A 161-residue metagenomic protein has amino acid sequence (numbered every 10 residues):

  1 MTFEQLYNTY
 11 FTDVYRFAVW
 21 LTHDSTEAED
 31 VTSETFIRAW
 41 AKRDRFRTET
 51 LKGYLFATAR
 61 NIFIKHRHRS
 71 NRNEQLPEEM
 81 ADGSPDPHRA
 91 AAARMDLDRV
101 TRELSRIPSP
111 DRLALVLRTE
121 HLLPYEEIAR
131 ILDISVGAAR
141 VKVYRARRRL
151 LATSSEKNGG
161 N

Functional and structural regions predicted by a protein language model:
M1-R16, T26: A short, charge-rich alpha-helical start-of-domain segment used by transcription regulators
F11, P110-D111: The N-cap/first-turn positions of alpha helices within or immediately adjacent to helix-turn-helix DNA-binding domains
T26, E126, G137: Residues within helix-turn-helix
D30-I37, A41, E49-N61: Structural recognition of an alpha-helix C-terminal capping motif at a helix-to-coil junction
T50, A57-P77, A93, R145: Arg/Lys-rich amphipathic alpha helix in sigma70-family domain 2
R69, E74-S105: Acidic, proline/glycine-rich intrinsically disordered inter-domain spacer in sigma factors
A114-R118: A short pre-motif secondary-structure segment
L132-E156: DNA-recognition helix of helix-turn-helix
